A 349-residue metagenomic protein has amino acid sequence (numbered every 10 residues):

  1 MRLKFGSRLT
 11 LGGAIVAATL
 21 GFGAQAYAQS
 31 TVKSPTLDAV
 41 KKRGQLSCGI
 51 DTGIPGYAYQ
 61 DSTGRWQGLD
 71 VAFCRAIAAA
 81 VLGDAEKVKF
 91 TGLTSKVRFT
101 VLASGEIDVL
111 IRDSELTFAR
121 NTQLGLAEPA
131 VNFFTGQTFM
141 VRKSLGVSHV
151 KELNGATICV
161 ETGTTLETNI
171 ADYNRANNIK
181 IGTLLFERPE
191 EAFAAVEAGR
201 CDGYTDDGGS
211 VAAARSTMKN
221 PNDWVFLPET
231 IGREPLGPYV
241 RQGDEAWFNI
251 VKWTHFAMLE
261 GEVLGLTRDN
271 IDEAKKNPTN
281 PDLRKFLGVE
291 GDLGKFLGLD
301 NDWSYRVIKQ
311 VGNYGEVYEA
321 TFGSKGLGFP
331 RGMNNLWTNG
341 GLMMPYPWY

Functional and structural regions predicted by a protein language model:
R2-G13: Bacterial N-terminal signal peptides that target proteins for export
A18-Y27: C-terminal segment of classical bacterial N-terminal signal peptides
Q29-I111, L299, Y314, L336 (+1 more regions): Extracytoplasmic small-molecule ligand-binding "clamshell" domains of the periplasmic binding protein/Venus flytrap
S30-T31, R75, A79-V81, K143-V147 (+6 more regions): Extended ligand-binding regions for polar small-molecule ligands
K33-P35, V88-T100, L145, T183-A198: Short helix-initiation/N-cap motifs at beta->coil->alpha
S47-G56, W66-V81, E115-L116, T135-E191: Bilobed "Venus flytrap"/periplasmic-binding protein-like clamshell domains and structurally analogous long
R75, A79, G83, K87-E152 (+2 more regions): Acidic, polar ligand-binding/catalytic clefts
L293-Y349: C-terminal functional modules
